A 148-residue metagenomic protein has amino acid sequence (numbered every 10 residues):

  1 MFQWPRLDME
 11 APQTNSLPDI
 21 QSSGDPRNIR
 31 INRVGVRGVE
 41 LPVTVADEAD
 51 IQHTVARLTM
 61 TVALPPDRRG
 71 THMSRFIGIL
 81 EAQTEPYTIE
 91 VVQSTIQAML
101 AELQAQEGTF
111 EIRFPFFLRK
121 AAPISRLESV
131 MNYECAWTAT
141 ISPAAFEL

Functional and structural regions predicted by a protein language model:
F2-L148: N-terminal intrinsically disordered, cationic/polar leader segments that include organellar targeting peptides
